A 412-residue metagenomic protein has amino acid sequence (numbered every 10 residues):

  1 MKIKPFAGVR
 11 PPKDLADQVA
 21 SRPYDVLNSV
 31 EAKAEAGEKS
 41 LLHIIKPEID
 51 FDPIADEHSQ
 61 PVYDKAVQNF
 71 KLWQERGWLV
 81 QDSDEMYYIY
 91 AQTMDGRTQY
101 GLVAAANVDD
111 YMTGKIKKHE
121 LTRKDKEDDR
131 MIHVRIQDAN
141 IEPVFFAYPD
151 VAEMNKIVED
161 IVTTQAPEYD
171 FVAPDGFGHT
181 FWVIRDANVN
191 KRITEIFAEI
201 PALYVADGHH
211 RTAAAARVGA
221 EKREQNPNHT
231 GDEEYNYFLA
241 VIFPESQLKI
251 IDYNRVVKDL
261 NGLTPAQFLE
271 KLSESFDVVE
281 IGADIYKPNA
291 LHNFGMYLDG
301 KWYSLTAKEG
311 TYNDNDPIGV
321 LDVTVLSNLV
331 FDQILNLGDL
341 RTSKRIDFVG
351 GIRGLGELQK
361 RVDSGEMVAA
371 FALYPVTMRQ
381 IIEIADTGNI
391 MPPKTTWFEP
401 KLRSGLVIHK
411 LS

Functional and structural regions predicted by a protein language model:
M1-S412: Surface-exposed, charge/polar-rich loops and edge strands
